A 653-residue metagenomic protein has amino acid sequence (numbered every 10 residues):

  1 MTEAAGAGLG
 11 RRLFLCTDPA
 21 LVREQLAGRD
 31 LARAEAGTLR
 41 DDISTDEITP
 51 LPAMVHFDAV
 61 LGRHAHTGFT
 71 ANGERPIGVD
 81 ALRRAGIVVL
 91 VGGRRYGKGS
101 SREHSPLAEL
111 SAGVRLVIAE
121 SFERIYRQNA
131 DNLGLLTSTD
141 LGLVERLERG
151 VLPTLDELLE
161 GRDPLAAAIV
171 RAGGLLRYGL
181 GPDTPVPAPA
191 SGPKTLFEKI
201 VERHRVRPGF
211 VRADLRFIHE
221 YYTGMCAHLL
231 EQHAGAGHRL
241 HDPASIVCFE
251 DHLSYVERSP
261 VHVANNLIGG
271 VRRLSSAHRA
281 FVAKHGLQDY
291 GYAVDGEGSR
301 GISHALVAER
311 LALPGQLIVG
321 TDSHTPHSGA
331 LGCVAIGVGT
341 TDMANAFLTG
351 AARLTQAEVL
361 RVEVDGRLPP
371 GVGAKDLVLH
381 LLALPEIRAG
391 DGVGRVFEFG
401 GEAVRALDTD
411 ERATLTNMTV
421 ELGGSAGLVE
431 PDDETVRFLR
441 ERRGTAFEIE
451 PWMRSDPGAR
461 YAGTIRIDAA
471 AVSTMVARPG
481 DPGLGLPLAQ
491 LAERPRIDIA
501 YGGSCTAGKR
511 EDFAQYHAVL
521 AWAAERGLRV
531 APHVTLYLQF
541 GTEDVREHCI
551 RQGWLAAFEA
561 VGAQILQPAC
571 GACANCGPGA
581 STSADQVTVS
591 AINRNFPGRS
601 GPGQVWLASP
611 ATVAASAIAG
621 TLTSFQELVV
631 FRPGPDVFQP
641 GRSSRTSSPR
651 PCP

Functional and structural regions predicted by a protein language model:
M1-P653: Fe-S-dependent hydro-lyases/dehydratases of central metabolism
